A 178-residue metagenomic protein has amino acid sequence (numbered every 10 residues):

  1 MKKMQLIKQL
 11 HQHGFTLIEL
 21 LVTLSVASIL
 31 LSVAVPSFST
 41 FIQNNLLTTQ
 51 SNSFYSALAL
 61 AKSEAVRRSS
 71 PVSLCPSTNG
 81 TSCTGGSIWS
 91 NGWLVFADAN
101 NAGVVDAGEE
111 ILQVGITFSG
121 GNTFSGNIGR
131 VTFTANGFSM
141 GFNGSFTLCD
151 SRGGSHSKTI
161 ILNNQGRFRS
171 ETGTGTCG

Functional and structural regions predicted by a protein language model:
M1-L17, R169: N-terminal leader/signal peptides at the extreme start of proteins
H11, A99-N100, N163: Short, acidic, Ser/Thr-enriched surface-loop or helix-capping motifs
H13, E19-V22, Q43: Internal alpha-helical transmembrane segments of multi-pass membrane proteins, especially GPCRs
F15, N101-V104, S155, R167: Residue-level signal for well-ordered, solvent-exposed loop/turn and beta-edge residues enriched in charged/polar side
L20-S37: Alpha-helical hydrophobic helix detector
S39-S73, G80: Membrane-proximal N-terminal amphipathic helix
P71-T132, G173-G178: Type IV pilin-like appendage domain
S125-G178: Cell-surface, membrane-associated systems
